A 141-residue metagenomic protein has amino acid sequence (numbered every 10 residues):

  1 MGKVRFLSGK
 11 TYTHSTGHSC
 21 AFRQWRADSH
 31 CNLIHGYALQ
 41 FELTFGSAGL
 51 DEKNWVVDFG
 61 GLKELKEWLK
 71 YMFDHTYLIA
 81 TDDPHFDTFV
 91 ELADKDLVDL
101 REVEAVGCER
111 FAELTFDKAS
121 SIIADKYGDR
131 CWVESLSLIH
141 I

Functional and structural regions predicted by a protein language model:
M1-I139: Charge-rich, low-complexity N-terminal segments
